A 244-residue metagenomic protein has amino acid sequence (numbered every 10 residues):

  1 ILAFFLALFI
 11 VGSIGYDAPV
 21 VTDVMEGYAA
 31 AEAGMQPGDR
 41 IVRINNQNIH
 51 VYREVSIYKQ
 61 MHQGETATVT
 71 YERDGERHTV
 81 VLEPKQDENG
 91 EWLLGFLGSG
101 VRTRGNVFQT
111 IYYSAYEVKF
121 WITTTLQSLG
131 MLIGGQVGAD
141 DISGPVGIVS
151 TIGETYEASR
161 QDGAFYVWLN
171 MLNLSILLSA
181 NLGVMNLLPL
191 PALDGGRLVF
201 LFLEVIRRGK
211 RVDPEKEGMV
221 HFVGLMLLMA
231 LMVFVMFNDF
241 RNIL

Functional and structural regions predicted by a protein language model:
I1-D23, G224, A230: Internal alpha-helical transmembrane segments
A3, L177-N186, L228-V235: Alpha-helical transmembrane segments of multi-pass membrane proteins
L6, V55, V118, L190 (+1 more regions): Residue-level signature of catalytic and energy-coupling elements of molecular machines, predominantly ATP/GTP-dependent
I10, V20, E32, Q36 (+2 more regions): PDZ-domain C-terminal substructure recognizer with occasional recognition of PDZ-binding tails
Y16-T22, E26-G27, V149, D239-L244: Hydrophobic alpha-helical transmembrane segments and immediately flanking/interface helices in integral membrane
A31-Y52, V118: Conserved PDZ fold ligand-binding element
E83-L182, V199-V223, F237, R241-L244: Functional transmembrane alpha-helices
L188-L198: Transmembrane helix boundary and interhelical junction motifs in multipass membrane proteins
